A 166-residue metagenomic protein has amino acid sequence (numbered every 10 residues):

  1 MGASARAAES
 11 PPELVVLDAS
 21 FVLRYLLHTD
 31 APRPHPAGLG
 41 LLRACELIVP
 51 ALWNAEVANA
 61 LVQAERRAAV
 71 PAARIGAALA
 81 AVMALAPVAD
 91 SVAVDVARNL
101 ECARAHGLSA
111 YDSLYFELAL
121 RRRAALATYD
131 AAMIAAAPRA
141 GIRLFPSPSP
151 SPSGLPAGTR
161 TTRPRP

Functional and structural regions predicted by a protein language model:
M1-L14, F116-P166: Acidic, PIN/NYN-like endoribonuclease modules and their adjacent C-terminal/linker elements
M1-L52, A64-A77, A140: Short, well-structured N-terminal submotif of metal-dependent ribonuclease cores
F21-V22, W53, Y115, A132-M133: Alpha-helix capping/helix-boundary segments
P50, Y111, Y129: Replace "coordinates the UDP/GDP/TDP-sugar" with "coordinates nucleotide-activated sugar donors
A51-N54, R74-H106: Acidic catalytic patch
N59-R66, L120: Short glycine/serine- and small hydrophobic-enriched flexible loop segments
